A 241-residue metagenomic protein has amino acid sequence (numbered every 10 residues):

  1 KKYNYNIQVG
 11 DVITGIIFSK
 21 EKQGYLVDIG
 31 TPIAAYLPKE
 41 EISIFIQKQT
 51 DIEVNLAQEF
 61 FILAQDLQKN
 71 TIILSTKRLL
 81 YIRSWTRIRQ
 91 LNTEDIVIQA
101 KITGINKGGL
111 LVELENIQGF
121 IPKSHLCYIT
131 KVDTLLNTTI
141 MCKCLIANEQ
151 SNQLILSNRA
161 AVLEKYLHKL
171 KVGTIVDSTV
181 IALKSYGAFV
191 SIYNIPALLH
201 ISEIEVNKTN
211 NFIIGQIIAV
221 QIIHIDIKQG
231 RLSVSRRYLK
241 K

Functional and structural regions predicted by a protein language model:
K1-K241: Single-stranded RNA-binding regions, centering on S1/OB-family and related RNA-binding modules
